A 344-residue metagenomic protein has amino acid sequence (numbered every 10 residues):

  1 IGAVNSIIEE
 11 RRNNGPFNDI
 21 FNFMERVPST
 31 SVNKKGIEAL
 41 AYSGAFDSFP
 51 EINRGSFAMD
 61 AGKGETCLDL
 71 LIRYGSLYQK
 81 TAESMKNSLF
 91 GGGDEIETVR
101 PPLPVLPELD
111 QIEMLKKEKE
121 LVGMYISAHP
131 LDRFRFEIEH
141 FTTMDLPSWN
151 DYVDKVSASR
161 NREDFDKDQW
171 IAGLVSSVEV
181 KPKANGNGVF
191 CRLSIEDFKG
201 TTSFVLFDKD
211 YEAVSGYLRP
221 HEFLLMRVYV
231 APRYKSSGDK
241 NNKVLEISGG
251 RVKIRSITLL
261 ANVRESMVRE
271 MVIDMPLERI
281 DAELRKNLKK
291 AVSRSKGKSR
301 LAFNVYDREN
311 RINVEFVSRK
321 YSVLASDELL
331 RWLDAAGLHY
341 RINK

Functional and structural regions predicted by a protein language model:
I1-R162, Y229-A231, K240-V244, S248-R251: Sliding clamp-binding short linear motifs that recruit DNA-associated proteins to replication/repair hubs
I8, P104, T201-K209, V268-D274 (+1 more regions): Glycine- and acidic
N18-E25, L224, M267-V268, A302: Interdomain boundary/hinge elements
F23, V122, G173, H221 (+1 more regions): Hydrophobic, well-ordered secondary-structure elements that form the walls of internal hydrophobic environments
K34, P50-E51, P130-M267, E278-K286 (+2 more regions): Single-stranded nucleic-acid-binding OB-fold domains
A41, G123, E196, V205 (+3 more regions): Residues in well-ordered beta-strands of folded domains
A82-P101, T258-M267, A302-R308: Short, compositionally biased low-complexity segments
K253-S256, R264-K344: C-terminal effector modules of nucleic-acid-centric enzymes and ribosome-associated factors
